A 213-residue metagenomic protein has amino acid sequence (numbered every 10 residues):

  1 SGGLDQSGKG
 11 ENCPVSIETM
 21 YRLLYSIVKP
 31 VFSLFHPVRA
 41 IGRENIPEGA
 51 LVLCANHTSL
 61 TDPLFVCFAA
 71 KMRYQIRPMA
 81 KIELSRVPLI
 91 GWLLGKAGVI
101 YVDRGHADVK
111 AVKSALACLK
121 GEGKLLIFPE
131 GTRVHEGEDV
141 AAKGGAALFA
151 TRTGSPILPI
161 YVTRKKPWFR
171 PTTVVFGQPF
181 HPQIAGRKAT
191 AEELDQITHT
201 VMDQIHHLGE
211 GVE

Functional and structural regions predicted by a protein language model:
S7-M20, K110-E213: Non-catalytic C-terminal accessory region of glycerolipid acyltransferases and related lyso-lipid remodeling enzymes
I17, R39, M79-A80, R104-G105 (+2 more regions): A generic secondary-structure micro-motif detector that highlights 1-2 residue hydrophobic/ambivalent hotspots embedded
E18-H36, G91, G95: Short hydrophobic helices that act as membrane-entry/anchoring signals
V28, K96-V102, P129-R133: Short, basic, glycine/proline-bearing loop/turn elements
S33, N45-H106: Catalytic core of membrane glycerolipid acyltransferases/transacylases, capturing the structured, soluble-facing
P37, R73-Q75, K96, E122 (+1 more regions): A generic structural signal for alpha->beta connector loops
G42: Short phosphate-coordinating micro-motif centered on Lys-Gly-acidic
